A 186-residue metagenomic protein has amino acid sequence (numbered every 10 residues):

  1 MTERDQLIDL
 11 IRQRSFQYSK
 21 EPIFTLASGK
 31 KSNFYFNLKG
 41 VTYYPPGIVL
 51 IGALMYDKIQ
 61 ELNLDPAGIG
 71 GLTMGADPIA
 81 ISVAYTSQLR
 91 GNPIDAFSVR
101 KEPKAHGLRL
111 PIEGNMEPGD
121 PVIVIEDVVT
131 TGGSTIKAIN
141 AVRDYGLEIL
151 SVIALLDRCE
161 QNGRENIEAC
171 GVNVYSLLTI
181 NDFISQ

Functional and structural regions predicted by a protein language model:
M1-L62: Active-site-facing substrate-recognition patch
T2-Q13, I139-Q186: PRPP-dependent phosphoribosyltransferase catalytic core
Y35, A80-I123, G133-I136: Short, glycine/charge-rich flexible loops or terminal/linker lids adjacent to PRPP-binding catalytic cores
M55-A67, I139-Y145: Phosphate/pyrophosphate-binding loops at sites that engage ATP/ADP/AMP, CoA/4′-phosphopantetheine, polyphosphate
L64-G75, I153-A154: Short glycine-rich phosphate-binding loop at a beta-alpha junction
